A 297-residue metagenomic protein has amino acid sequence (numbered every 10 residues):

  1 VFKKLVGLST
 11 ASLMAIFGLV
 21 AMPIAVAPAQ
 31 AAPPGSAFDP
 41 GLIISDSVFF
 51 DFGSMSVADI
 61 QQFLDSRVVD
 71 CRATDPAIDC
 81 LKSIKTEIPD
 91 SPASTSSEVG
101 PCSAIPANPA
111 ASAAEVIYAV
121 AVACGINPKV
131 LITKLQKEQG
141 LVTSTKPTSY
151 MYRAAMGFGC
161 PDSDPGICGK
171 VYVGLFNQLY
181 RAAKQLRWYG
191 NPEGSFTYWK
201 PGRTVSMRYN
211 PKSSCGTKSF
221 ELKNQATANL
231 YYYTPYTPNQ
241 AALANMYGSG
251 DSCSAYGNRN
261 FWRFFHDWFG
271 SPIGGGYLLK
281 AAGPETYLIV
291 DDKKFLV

Functional and structural regions predicted by a protein language model:
F2-A31: Secretory targeting and sorting signals
F17, E138, V142, L186-E193: A generic secondary-structure signal for well-formed alpha-helical elements
A29-E115: N-terminal export signals and maturation junctions of secreted/periplasmic proteins
A32-D70, G159-G276: Non-catalytic cell-wall polysaccharide-engagement segments
G53, P106-A114, A123-P128, T148-M151 (+2 more regions): Solvent-exposed, acidic/flexible segments
C102-A104, L141-V173: Substrate-binding clefts and substrate-entry loops adjacent to catalytic sites of polymer-processing enzymes acting on
Y118-V142, A182: Short, functionally critical alpha-helical segments immediately adjacent to catalytic or ligand/cofactor-binding
I273-V297: Short, surface-exposed polybasic-aromatic patches that bind anionic ligands, especially phosphate groups
